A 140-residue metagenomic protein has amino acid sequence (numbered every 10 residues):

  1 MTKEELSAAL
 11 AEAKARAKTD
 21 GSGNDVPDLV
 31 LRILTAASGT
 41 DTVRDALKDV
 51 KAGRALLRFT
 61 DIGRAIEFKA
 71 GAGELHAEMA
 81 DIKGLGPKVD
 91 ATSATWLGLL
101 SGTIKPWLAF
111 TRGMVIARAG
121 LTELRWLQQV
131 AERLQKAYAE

Functional and structural regions predicted by a protein language model:
M1-E140: Feature captures hydrophobic
